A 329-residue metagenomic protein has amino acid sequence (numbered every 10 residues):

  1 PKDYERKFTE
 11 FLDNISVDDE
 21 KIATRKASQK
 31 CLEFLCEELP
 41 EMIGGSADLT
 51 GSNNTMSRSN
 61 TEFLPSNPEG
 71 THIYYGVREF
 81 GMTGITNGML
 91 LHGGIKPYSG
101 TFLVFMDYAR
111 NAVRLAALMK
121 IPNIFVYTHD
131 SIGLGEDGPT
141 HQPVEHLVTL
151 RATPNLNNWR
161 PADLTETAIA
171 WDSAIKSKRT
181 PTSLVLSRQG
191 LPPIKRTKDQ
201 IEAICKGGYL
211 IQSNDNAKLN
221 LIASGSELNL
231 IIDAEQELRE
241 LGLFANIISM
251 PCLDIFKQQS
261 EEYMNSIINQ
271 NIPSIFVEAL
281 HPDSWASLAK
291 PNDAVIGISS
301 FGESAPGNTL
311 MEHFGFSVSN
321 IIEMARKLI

Functional and structural regions predicted by a protein language model:
P1-V185, G190-P192, S249, S266-I267 (+2 more regions): Thiamine diphosphate
G133-P139, T167, K176-I329: Thiamine diphosphate
